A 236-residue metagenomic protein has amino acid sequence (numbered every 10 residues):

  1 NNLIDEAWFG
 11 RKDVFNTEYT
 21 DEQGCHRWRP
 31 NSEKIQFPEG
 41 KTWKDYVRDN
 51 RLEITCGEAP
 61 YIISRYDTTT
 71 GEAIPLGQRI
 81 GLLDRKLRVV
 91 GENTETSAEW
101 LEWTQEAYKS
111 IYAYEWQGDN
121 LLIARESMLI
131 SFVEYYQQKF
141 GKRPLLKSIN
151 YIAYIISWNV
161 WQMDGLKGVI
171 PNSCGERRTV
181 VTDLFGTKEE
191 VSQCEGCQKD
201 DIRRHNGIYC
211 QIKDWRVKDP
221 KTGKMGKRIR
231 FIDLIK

Functional and structural regions predicted by a protein language model:
N2, A7-G168: Conserved S-adenosyl-L-methionine
Q23-G24, G71, L87, E92 (+4 more regions): Intrinsic-disorder/low-complexity loop/linker signature
C56, C174, C194-C197: Disulfide-bonded cysteines in secreted/extracellular proteins and peptides
L83, I170, G226-R228: Intrinsically disordered, low-complexity sequence elements enriched in Ser/Thr/Gly/Pro
G168-D183: Short, surface-exposed amphipathic charged segments that create phosphate/polyanion-binding patches used for binding
V180-K236: Long, low-complexity, polar/charged, intrinsically disordered or flexibly structured peripheral segments
